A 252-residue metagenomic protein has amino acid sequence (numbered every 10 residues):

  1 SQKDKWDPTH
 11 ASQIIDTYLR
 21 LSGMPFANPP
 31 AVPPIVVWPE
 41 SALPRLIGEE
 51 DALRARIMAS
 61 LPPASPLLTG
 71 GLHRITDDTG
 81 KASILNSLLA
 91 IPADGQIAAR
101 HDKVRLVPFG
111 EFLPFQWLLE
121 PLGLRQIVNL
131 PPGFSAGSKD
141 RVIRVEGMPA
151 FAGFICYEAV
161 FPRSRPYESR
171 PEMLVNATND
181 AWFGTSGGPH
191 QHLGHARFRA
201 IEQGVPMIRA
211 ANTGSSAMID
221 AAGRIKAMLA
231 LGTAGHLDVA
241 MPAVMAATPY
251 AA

Functional and structural regions predicted by a protein language model:
S1-A252: Enzyme catalytic cores with a strong preference for nitrogen-chemistry domains
